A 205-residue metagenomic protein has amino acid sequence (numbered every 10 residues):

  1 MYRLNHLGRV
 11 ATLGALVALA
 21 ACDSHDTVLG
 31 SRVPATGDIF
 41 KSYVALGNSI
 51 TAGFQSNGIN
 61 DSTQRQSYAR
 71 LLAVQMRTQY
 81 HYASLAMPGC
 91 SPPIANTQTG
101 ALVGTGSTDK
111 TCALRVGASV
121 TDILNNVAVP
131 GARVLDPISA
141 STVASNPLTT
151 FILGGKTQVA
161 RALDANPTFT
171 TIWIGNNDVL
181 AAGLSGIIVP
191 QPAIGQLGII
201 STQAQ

Functional and structural regions predicted by a protein language model:
M1-A11: Bacterial N-terminal signal peptides that target proteins for export
A18-A21: C-terminal motif of bacterial Sec signal peptides marking the signal peptidase cleavage site
D23-D26: Bacterial signal peptide processing site
L29-V33: Acidic, glycine-rich segments characteristic of secretory precursors and extracytoplasmic regions
G37-K41: A short, charged/proline- and glycine-enriched loop that marks the coil->beta-strand transition at the N-terminal
Y43-N57: Catalytic nucleophile-elbow at a beta strand-turn-alpha helix junction centered on a G-D-S/GDSL motif, marking
I59-T202: Conserved SGNH/GDSL esterase-like catalytic core that processes O-acyl groups on lipids and polysaccharides
